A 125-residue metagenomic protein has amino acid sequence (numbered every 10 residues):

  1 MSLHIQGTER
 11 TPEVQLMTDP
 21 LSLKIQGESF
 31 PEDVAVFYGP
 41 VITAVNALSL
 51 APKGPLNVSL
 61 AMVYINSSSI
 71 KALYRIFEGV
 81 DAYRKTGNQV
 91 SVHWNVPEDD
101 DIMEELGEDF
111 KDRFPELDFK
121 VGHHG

Functional and structural regions predicted by a protein language model:
S2-G39: STAS-typified acidic loop motif
T11-D19, V45-A51, I76-F77: Short low-complexity stretches enriched in small and charged residues
S22, L56-N57: Structural motif
F30-L50, G54-P55: Short, well-structured hydrophobic secondary-structure segments
Y38-V41, N57-F110: Amphipathic alpha-helical interaction surfaces in cytosolic regulatory modules
P115-G122: A glycine-rich helix N-cap at a beta->alpha junction
